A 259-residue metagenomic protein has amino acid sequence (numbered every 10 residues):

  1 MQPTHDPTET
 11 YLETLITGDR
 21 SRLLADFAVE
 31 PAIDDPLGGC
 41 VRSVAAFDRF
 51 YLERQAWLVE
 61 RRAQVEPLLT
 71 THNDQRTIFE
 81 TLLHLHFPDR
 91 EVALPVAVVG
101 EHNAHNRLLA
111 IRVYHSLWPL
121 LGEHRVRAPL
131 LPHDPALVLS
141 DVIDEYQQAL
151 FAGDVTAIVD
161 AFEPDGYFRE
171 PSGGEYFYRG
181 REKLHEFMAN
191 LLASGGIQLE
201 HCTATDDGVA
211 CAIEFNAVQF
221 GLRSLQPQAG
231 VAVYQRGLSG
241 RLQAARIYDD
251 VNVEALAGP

Functional and structural regions predicted by a protein language model:
M1-A25, V29, W118-D160, L256-P259: Short, low-complexity N-terminal intrinsically disordered segments enriched in polar/charged residues
P3-D6, E13, R20-Q75, V155-G208: A solvent-exposed, acidic/Ser-Thr-rich amphipathic alpha-helical stretch
T8, L24, V44-D48, H84 (+11 more regions): Generic intrinsically disordered, low-complexity segments enriched for polar/acidic and small residues
T8, T17-R20, D26, D34 (+4 more regions): Preference for short coil/turn "hinge" residues that link or interrupt alpha-helices
L52-V138, H185-P259: A beta-strand edge to alpha-helix "cap/lid" segment located at domain peripheries
